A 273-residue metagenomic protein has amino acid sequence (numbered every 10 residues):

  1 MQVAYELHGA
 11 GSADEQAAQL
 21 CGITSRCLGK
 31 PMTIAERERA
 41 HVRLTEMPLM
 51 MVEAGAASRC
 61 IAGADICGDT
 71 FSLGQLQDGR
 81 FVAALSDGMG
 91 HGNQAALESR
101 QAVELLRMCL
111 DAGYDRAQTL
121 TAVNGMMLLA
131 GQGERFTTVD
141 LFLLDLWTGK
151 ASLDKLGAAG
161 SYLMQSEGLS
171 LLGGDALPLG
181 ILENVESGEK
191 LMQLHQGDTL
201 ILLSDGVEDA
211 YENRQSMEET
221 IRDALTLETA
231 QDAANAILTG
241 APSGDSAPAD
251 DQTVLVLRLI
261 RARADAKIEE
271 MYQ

Functional and structural regions predicted by a protein language model:
M1-M32, V82: Signal-transmission coiled-coils
M1-Q2, M50-M51, L76-V82, Q196-T199 (+1 more regions): Short hydrophobic/glycine-rich mini-motifs in sensory/regulatory modules that couple input to downstream signaling
L7, K155, S204, R258: Flexible glycine-/small-residue-rich
Q19-C21, S25-A40, M47, A96-S166 (+2 more regions): Catalytic core of PPM/PP2C metal-dependent serine/threonine phosphatase domains
T24, E36-G88, Q94, S187-K190: N-terminal entry segment of metal-dependent catalytic domains or homologous docking segments
E46-T70, L120, N124-A130, G157-L191 (+2 more regions): PP2C/PPM family metal-dependent serine/threonine protein phosphatase catalytic domain, recognizing the conserved
A64-Q77, F136-V139, L171-E212, G244-A247: Acidic loop->beta-strand submotif enriched in PP2C/PPM serine/threonine phosphatases
G90-A112, A176, L194, D198-P248 (+1 more regions): Active-site-proximal, acidic helix/loop segment immediately C-terminal to a metal-coordinating Asp/Glu
